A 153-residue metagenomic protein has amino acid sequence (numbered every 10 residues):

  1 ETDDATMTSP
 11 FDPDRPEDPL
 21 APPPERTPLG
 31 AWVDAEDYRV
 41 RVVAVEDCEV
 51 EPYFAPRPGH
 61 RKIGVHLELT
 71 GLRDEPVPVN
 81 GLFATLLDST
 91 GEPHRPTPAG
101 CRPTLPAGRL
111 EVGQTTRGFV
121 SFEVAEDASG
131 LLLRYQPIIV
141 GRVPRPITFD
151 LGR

Functional and structural regions predicted by a protein language model:
E1-R153: Conserved functional micro-motifs across diverse proteins
